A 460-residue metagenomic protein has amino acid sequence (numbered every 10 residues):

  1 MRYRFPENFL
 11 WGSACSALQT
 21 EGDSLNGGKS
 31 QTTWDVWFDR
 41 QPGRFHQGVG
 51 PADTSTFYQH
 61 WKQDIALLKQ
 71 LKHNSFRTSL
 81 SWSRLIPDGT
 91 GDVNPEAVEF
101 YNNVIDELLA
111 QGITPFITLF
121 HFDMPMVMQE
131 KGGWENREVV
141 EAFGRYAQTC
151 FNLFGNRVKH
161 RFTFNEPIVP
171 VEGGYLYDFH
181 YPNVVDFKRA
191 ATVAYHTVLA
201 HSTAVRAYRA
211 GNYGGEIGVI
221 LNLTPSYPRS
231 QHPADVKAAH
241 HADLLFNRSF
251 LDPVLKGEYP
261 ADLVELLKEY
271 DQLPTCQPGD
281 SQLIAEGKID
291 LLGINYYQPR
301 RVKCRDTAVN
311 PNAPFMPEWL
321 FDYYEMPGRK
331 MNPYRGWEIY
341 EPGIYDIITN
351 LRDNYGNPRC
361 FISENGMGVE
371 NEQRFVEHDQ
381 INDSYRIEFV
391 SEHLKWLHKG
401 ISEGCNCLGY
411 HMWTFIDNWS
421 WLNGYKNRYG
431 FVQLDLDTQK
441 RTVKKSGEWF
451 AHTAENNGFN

Functional and structural regions predicted by a protein language model:
M1-F45, D88-T90, V98-N460: Active-site region of glycoside hydrolase catalytic domains
A14, T54-Y58, K62, K69 (+2 more regions): Glycan-recognition patch characteristic of GH18 chitinases/ENGases and related GlcNAc/peptidoglycan-binding proteins
Q31-A66: Aromatic- and Gly/Pro-rich amphipathic surface segment
H60-S81, E286-L291, N354: Catalytic domains of carbohydrate-active enzymes, especially glycoside hydrolases
N74, S83-L85, F122-M124: A short acidic, glycine/proline-enriched capping/turn motif at secondary-structure boundaries, especially helix N-cap
L80-V93: Glycine-rich, proline-tolerant flexible connector loops at the mouths of alpha/beta enzymes
